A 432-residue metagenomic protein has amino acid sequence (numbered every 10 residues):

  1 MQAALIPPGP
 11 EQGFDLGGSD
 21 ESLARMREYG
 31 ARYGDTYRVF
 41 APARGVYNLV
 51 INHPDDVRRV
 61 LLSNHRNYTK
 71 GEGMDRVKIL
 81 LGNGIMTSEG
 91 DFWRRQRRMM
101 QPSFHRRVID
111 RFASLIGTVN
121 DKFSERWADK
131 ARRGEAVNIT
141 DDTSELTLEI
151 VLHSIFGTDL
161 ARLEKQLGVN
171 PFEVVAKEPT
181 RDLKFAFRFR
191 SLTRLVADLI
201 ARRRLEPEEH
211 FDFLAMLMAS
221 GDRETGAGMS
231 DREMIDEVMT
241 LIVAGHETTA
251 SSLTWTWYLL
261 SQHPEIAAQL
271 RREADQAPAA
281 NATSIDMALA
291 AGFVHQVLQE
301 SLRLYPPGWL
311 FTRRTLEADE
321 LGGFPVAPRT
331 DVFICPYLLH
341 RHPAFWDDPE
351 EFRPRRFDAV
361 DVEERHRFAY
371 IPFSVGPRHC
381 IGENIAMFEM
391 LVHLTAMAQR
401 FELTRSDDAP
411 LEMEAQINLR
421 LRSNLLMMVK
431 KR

Functional and structural regions predicted by a protein language model:
M1-A31, A43-Y47, P54-S63, G73-R204 (+6 more regions): Cytochrome P450 catalytic-domain helical core, especially the substrate-recognition surface and oxygen-activation
I6-G13, A113-G117, V169, E208-A215 (+8 more regions): Cytochrome P450 I-helix active-site segment
E11-F14, H105, L148, F189-L253 (+4 more regions): Conserved cytochrome P450 catalytic core segment spanning the I/J/K helices
G30-G34, N120-S124, Q166-V174, D275-A280 (+2 more regions): Cytochrome P450 proximal C-terminal region
H53, G245, R329: Short, conserved phosphate/pyrophosphate- and ester-handling motifs at nucleotide-, phospho-/glycolipid
T248-E273, N384-R400: Cytochrome P450 catalytic-core helices
I334-D361: Conserved cytochrome P450 K-helix/beta-meander segment immediately N-terminal to the heme-binding cysteine loop
